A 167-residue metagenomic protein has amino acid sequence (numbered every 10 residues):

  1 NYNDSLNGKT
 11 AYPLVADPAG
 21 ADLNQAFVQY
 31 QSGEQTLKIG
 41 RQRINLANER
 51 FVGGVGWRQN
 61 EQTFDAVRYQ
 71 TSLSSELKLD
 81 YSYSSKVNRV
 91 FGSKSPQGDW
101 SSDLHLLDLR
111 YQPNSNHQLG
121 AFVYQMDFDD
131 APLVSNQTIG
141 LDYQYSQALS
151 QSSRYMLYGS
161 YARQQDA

Functional and structural regions predicted by a protein language model:
N1-I44, V67-L79, A148-L149, R154: Beta-barrel outer-membrane channel/assembly domains of diderm bacteria
N7, D17, L46-E49, R58 (+1 more regions): A short linear-motif detector with a strong N-terminal bias
G8-Y12, E49-V52, R89-G92: Extracytoplasmic loops and strand-loop junctions of Gram-negative outer membrane beta-barrel proteins
D22, V52, T63: Short acidic (Asp/Glu) patches
G33-E34, G56-A167: Signature for the C-terminal beta-barrel architecture of outer-membrane proteins
Q42, V52-W57: "Short basic amphipathic alpha-helical interaction patches in structured regions
R43-L46, V87-N88: Solvent-exposed loop/turn segments at secondary-structure junctions within structured extracellular/periplasmic domains
